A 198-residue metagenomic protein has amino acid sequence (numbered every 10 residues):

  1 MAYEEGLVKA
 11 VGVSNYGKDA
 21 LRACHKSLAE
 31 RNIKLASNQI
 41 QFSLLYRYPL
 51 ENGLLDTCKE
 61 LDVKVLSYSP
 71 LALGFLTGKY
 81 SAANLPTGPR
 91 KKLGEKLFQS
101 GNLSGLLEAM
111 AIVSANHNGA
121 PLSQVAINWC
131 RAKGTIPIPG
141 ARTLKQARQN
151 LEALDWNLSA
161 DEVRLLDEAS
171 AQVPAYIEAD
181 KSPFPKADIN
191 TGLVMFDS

Functional and structural regions predicted by a protein language model:
M1-A169, V173, N190-S198: Beta/alpha (TIM)-barrel catalytic core signal, keyed to glycine-rich beta->alpha loops juxtaposed to Asp/Glu that bind
E178-S182: Short coil/turn segments at secondary-structure boundaries
P183-D188: Short, surface-exposed polybasic-and-hydrophobic patches located at secondary-structure transitions
